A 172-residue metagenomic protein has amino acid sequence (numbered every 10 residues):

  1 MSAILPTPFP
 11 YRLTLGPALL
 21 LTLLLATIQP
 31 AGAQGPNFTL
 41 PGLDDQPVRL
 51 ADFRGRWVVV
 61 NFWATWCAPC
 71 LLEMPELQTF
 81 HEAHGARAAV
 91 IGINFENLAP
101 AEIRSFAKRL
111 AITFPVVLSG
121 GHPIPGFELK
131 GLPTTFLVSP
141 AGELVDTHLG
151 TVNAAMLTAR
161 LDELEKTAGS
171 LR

Functional and structural regions predicted by a protein language model:
M1-Y11: N-terminal secretory signal peptides that target proteins for export/translocation
T14-T27: Bacterial N-terminal signal peptides
L25-L50: N-terminal "domain-start" segment that seeds a small globular fold
R56-V58, F62-W66, G131: Short pre-active-site segment immediately N-terminal to redox-active cysteine/selenocysteine motifs in thiol-based
F62-T79: Conserved redox-active cysteine motifs that mediate thiol-disulfide chemistry, especially di-cysteine Cys-X(1-2)-Cys
A88-P100, I112-G121: Thiol-based oxidoreductase modules, predominantly thioredoxin-like and allied folds used for disulfide exchange
R104-A141: Short, internal strand/loop/helix patches that form the active-site neighborhood or redox-interaction surface
L137-R172: Thiol-/selenol-based redox modules, centered on thioredoxin-like and closely related oxidoreductase domains
